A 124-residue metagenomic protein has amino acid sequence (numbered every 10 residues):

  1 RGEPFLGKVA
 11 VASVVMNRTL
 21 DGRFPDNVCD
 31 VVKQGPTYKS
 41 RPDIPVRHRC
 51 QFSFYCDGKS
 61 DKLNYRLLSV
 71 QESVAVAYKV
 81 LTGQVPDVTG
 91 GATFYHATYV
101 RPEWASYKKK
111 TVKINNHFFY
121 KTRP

Functional and structural regions predicted by a protein language model:
R1-P124: Bacterial extracytoplasmic/cell-wall-associated proteins, especially those involved in peptidoglycan
